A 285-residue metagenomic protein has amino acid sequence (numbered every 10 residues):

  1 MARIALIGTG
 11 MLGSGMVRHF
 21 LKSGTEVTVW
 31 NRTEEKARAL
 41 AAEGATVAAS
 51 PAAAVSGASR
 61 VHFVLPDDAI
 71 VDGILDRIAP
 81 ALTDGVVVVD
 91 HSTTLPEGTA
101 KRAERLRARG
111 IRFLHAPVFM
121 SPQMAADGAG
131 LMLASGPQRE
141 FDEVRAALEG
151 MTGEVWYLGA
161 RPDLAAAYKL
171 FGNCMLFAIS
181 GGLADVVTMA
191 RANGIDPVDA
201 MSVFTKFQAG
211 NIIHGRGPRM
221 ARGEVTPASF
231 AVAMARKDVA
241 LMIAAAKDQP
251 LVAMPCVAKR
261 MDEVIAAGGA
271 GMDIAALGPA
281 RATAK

Functional and structural regions predicted by a protein language model:
M1-F63, V86: NAD(P)+-binding Rossmann beta1-loop-alpha1 motif at the extreme N-terminus of oxidoreductases
I4, T93-C174: Rossmann-fold dinucleotide-binding core
G15, A53, R60, P66 (+9 more regions): Amphipathic alpha-helical hairpins
M16-V17, K36, R102, A147 (+1 more regions): Hydrophobic residues within alpha-helices that form the first helical element adjacent to the glycine-rich loop
V27, V47, F113-L114, V155 (+1 more regions): Hydrophobic beta-strand scaffold residues
P51-R112: Rossmann-fold NAD(P) dinucleotide-binding segment
L164-R281: Helical "substrate-binding/catalytic lid" subdomain of Rossmann-like NAD(P)-dependent dehydrogenases/reductases
